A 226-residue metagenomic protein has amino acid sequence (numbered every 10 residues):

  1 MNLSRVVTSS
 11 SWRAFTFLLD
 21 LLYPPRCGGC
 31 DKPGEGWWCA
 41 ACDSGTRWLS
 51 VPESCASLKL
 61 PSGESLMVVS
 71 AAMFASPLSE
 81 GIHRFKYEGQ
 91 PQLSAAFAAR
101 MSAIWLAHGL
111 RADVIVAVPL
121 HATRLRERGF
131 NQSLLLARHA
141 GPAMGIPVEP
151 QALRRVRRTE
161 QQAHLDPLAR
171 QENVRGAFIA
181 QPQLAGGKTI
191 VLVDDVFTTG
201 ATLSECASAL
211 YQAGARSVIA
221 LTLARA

Functional and structural regions predicted by a protein language model:
M1-A226: Glycine-rich phosphate/pyrophosphate-handling loop used in enzymes and phosphotransfer proteins
